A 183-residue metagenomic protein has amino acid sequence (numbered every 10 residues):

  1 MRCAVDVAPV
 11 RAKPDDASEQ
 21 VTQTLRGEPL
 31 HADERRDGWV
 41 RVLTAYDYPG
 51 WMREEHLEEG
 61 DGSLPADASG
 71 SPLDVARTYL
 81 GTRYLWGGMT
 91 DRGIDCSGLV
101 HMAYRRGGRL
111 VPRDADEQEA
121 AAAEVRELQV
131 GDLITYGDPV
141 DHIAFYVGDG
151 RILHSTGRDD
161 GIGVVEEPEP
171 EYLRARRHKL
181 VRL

Functional and structural regions predicted by a protein language model:
M1, D15, R36-D37, L43-T78 (+1 more regions): Boundary regions of SH3-family modules and the immediately adjacent low-complexity/disordered segments in eukaryotic
M1-R11, M102-A115, R158: Short, basic/aromatic beta-hairpin or loop at an interaction surface
C3-A32, Y84: Beta-loop motif signature
G27, S63-A66, G131: Loop/turn positions that initiate beta-strands
Y84-V130: Catalytic cysteine-centered active-site loop
M89, A115-D116, A123-V125, V147-L183: Aromatic- and glycine-rich peptidoglycan recognition patches
L133, D141-R151: Catalytic nucleophile-His microenvironment captured as a short glycine-rich beta-strand/loop that brackets
